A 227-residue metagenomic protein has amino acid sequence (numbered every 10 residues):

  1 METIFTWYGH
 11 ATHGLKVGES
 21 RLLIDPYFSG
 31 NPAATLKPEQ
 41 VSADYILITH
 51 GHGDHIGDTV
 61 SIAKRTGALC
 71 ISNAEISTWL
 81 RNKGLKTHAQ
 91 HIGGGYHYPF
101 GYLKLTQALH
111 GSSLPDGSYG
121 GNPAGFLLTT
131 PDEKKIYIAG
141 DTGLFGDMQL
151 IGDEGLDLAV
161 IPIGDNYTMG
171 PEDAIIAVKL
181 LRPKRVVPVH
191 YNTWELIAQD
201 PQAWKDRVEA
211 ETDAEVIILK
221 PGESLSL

Functional and structural regions predicted by a protein language model:
M1-R21, F28-N31, H97, K104 (+2 more regions): Zn-dependent metallo-beta-lactamase
E2-I4, K64-L69, K134-I136: Short active-site oxyanion
T12-H52, G57-S61, E75, G111-G117 (+1 more regions): Pre-active-site segment of Zn-dependent metallo-hydrolases
L23-P26, A43-G51, I71-A74, I136-G140 (+3 more regions): Active-site neighborhood of phospho(di)ester-bond hydrolases with catalytic His/Asp-centered motifs
G30-N31, H52-G57, S77-L80, G94-H97 (+5 more regions): Active-site environment of divalent metal-dependent phosphoester hydrolases
G57-L114: Glycine/small-residue-rich loop that forms an oxyanion/phosphate-binding "nest" at active or ligand-binding sites
R81-G95, I175, K179-L227: Binuclear metal-ion centers of metallo-dependent hydrolases, dominated by the metallo-beta-lactamase
S113-A124, T129-L180: Active-site-proximal loop/helix segments of hydrolase catalytic cores
